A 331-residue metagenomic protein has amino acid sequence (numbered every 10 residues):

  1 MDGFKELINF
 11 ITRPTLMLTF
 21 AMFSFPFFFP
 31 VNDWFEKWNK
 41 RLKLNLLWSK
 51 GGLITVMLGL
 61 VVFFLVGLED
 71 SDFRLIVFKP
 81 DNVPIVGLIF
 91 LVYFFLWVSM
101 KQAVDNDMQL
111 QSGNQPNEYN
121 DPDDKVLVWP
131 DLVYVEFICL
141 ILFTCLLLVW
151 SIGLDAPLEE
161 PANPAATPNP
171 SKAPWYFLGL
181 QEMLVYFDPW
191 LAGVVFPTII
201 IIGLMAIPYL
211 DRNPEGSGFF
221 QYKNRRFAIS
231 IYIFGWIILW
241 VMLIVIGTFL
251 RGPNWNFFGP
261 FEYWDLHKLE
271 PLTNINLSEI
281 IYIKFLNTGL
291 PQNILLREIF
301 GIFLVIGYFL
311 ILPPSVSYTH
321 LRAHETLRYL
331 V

Functional and structural regions predicted by a protein language model:
M1-F10, L65-V83, G153-W190, S217-F219 (+1 more regions): Membrane-interface interhelical loops and short amphipathic "cap" helices that link adjacent transmembrane segments
M17-P26, V86-N106, V195-I207, I306-I311: Hydrophobic cores of alpha-helical transmembrane segments in multi-pass inner/ER membrane proteins, independent
F27-D33, L47-T55, F63-L75, I85-Q111 (+1 more regions): Transmembrane-helix bundle segments that line or gate the permeation/cavity pathway in multi-pass membrane proteins
K40-T55, P84, V126-C145, Q221-I237 (+1 more regions): Alpha-helical transmembrane segments and their helix-start/interface "positive-inside/aromatic belt" motifs in integral
K50-G59, I138-L158, I233-G252: Hydrophobic alpha-helical membrane-insertion segments
N117-D131, L180-M183: Cytosolic juxtamembrane amphipathic/interface segments immediately preceding and feeding into a transmembrane helix
L210-Q221, Y318: Alpha-helical transmembrane segments
T319-T326: Conserved small/polar residues in nucleotide/adenosyl-binding loops
